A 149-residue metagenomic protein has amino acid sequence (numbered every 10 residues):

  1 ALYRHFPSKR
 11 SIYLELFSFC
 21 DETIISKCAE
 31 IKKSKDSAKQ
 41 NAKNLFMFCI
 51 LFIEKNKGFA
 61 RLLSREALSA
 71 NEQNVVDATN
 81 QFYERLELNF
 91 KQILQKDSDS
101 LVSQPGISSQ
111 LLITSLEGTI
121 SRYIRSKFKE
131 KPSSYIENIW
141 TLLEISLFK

Functional and structural regions predicted by a protein language model:
A1-S11, E15: Helix-turn-helix
R10-L14, Q40, R61: Residue-level preference for short helical/loop micro-motifs built around acidic side chains
L16-N44, F90: Amphipathic alpha-helical linker/stalk segments
E22-I25, A29, Q73-D99, G106-Q110 (+1 more regions): Amphipathic alpha-helical packing segments from all-alpha helical-bundle domains
I24, C49, I53, L143: Short amphipathic helix/loop within the catalytic HATPase_c
L51-K91, R125: Short secondary-structure transition hinges
R61-R65, N80, Q95-L142: Hydrophobic/aromatic-rich alpha-helical bundle segments in the mid-to-C-terminal region
I93, L142-K149: C-terminal alpha-helix
